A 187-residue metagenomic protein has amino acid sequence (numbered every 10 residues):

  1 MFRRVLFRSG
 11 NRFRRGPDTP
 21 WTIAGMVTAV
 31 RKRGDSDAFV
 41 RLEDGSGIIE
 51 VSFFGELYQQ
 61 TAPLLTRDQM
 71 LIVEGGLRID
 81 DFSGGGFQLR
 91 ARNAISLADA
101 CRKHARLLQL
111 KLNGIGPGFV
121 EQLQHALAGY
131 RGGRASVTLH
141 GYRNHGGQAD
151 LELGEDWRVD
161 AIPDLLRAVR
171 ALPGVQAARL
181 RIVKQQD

Functional and structural regions predicted by a protein language model:
R4-D187: Primarily single-stranded nucleic-acid-binding OB-fold modules
